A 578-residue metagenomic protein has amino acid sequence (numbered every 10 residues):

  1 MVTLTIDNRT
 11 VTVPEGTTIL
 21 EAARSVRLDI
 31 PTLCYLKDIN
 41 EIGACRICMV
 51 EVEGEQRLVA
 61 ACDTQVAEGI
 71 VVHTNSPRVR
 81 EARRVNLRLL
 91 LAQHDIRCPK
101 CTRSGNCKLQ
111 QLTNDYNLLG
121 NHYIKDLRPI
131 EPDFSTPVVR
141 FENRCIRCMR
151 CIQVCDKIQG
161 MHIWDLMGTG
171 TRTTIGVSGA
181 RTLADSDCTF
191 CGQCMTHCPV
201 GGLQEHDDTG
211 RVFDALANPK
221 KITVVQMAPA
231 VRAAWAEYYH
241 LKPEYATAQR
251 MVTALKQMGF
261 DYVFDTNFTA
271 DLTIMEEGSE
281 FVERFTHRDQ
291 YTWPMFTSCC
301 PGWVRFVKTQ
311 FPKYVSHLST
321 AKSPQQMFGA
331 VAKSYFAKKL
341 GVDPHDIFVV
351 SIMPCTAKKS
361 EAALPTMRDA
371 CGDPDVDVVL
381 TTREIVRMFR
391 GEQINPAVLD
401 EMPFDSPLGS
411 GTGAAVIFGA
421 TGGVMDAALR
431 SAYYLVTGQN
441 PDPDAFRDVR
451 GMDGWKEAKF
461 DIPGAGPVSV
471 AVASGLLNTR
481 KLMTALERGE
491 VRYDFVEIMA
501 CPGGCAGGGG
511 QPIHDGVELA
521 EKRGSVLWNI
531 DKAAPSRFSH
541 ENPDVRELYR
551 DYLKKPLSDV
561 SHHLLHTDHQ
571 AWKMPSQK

Functional and structural regions predicted by a protein language model:
M1-L4: Short structural boundary motif marking the start of a folded domain
I6-R9, E53-G54: Short strand-turn-strand beta-turns centered on an Asx-Gly dipeptide
R9-E15: A short N-terminal beta-strand-loop micro-motif at the entrance of redox/enzyme domains
V11, D133, N143, S186 (+3 more regions): Residues that cap or flank secondary-structure elements
P14, T136, I146, T189 (+2 more regions): Residue-level recognition of alpha-helix initiation/capping sites
E15-N75, V79, E205-K578: Iron-sulfur-associated redox domains of electron-transfer enzymes in respiratory and anaerobic energy metabolism
R46-F190, T196, L203-I222: Fe-S ferredoxin-like electron-transfer domains and their immediately adjacent linker/connector regions across
Q159, C198, F336-L340: Structural motif corresponding to the C-terminal cap of alpha-helices
